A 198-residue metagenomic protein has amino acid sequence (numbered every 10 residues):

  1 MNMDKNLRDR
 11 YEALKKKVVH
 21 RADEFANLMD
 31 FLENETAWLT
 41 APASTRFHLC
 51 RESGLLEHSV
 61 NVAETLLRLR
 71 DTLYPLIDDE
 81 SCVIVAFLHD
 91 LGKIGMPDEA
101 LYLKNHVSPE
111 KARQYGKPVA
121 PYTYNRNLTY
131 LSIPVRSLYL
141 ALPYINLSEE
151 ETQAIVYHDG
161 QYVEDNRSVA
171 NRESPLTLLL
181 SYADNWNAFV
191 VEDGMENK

Functional and structural regions predicted by a protein language model:
M1, N197-K198: C-terminal end-of-chain micro-motif
M1-A41: Non-catalytic interface/linker regions that flank or bridge core catalytic/transmembrane domains
D4, V18-A22, L56, I145 (+1 more regions): Generic detection of long, well-ordered alpha-helical segments
R10-L14, T65, R136-L140: A general alpha-helix detector
L32-E35, L66-L69, H158: Alpha-helix boundary/capping residues
A43-R51, E57, L69-E196: Divalent metal-dependent catalytic cores for phosphoryl transfer on phosphate-bearing substrates
